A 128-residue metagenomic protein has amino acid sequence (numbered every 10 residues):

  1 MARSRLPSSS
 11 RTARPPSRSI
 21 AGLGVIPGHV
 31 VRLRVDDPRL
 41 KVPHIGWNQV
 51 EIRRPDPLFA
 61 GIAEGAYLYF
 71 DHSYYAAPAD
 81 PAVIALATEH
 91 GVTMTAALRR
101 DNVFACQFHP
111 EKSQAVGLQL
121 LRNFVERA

Functional and structural regions predicted by a protein language model:
M1-I45, R122: Cysteine-nucleophile active-site neighborhood
A21, P81, V116-Q119: Generic recognition of short, well-ordered alpha-helical segments
I26, G65, R100-D101, R127: Structured helix-beta-strand junction loops
P43-G46, T95-A97, A115-Q119: A short, polar/proline- and glycine-enriched secondary-structure boundary/capping micro-motif
W47-R99: Catalytic beta-strand/loop cores that center a nucleophilic Ser/Cys/Thr and support acyl-enzyme chemistry
A96-F108: Short helix/strand-capping connector loops at secondary-structure junctions
C106-A128: Acyltransferase
